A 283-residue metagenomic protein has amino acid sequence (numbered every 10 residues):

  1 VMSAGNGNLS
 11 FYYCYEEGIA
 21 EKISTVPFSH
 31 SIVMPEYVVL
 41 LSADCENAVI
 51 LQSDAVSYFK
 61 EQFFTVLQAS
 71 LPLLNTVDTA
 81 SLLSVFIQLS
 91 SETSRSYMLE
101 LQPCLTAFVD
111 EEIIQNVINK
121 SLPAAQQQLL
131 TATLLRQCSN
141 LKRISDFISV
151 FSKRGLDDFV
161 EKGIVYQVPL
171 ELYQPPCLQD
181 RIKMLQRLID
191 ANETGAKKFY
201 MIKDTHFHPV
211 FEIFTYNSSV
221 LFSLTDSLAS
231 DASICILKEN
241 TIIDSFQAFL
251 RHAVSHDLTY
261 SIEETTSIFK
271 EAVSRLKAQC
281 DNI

Functional and structural regions predicted by a protein language model:
V1-H252, L258: Hydrophobic protein-protein interaction segments
F246-I283: Charge-biased C-terminal accessory regions appended to nucleic-acid-, cytoskeletal NTPase
